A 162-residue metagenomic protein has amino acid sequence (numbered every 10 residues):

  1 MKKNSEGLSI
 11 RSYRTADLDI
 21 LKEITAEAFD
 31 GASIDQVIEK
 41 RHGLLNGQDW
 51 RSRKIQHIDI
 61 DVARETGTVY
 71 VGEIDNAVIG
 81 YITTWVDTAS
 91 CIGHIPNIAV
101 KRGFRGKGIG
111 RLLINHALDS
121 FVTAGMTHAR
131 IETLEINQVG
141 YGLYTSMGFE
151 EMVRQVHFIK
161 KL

Functional and structural regions predicted by a protein language model:
M1-E6, Q155-K160: Acyl-donor-binding surface of acyltransferase catalytic domains
S12-A16, E23-P96, K101, I114-N115 (+1 more regions): Acetyl-CoA-dependent GNAT
I24-A28, S120, L143, M147: Alpha-helical interaction/dimerization surfaces of two-component signaling modules
V100, G106-D119, S146: Conserved acetyl-CoA-binding loop-helix of GNAT-fold acetyltransferases
R105, I131-G140, I159-L162: Conserved beta-strand-loop-alpha-helix junction that forms the acyl-donor binding cleft
R111, E135-V153: Conserved active-site alpha-helix within GNAT-family acetyltransferase domains
F121-E132: Conserved GNAT acetyl-CoA-binding A-motif
